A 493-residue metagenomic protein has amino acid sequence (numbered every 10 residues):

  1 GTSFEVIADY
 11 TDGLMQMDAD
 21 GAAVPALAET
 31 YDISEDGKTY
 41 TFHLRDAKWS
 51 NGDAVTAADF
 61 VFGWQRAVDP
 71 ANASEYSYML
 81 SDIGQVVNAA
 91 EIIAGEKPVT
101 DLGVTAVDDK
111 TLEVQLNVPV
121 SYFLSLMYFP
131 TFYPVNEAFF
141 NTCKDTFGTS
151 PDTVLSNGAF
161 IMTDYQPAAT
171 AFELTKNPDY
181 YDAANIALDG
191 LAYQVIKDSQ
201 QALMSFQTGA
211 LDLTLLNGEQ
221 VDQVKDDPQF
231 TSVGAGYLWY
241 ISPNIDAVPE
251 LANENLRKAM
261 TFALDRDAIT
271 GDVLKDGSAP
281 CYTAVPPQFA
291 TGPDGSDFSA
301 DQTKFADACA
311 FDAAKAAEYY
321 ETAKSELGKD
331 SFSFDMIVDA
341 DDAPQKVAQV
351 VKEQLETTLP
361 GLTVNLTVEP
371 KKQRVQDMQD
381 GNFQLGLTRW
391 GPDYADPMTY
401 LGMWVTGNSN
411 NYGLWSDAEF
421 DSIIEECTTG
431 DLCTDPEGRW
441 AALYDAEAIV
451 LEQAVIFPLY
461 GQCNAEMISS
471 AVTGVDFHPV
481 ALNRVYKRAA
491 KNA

Functional and structural regions predicted by a protein language model:
G1-E35, L155: N-terminal lobe/hinge region of extracytoplasmic solute-binding protein
E29-M79, E113, E250-A252: Aromatic- and charge-enriched surface segment that lines or borders ligand/interaction sites
V61, N72-A138: Surface-exposed binding/hinge segments that line and control ligand-binding clefts or catalytic entry sites
P98, T270, D307-C309, G361-R374 (+2 more regions): Extracytoplasmic/peripheral linker and loop segments enriched in polar/acidic and small residues with frequent Thr/Pro
L116-I186, G190: Gly/Pro-rich hinge or "lid" segments in bacterial periplasmic/extracellular proteins
V154, P178-V224, G236: Ligand-site clamp/hinge motif
A279-T322, D341-Q345: Structural transition elements
E466-A493: Long beta-strand-rich cores associated with HINT superfamily self-processing modules
